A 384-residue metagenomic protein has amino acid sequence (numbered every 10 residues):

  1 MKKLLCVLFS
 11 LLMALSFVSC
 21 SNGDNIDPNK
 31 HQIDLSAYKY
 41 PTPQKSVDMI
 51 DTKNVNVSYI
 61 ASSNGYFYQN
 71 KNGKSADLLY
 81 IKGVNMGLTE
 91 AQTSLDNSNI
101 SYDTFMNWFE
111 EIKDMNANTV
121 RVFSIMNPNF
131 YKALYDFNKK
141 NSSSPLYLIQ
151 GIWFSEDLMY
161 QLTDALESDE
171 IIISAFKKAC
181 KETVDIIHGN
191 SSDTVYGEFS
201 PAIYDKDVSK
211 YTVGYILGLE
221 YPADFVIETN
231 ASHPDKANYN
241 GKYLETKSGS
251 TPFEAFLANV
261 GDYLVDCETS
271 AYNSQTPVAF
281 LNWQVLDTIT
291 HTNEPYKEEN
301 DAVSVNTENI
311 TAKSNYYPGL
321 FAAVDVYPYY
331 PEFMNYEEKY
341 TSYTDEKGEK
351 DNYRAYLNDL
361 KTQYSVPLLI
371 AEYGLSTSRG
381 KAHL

Functional and structural regions predicted by a protein language model:
M1-L4: Positively charged n-region of N-terminal signal peptides that target proteins for export
S16-S19: C-terminal motif of bacterial Sec signal peptides marking the signal peptidase cleavage site
S21-G23: Bacterial signal peptide processing site
I26-E111: N-terminal carbohydrate-binding accessory modules
N64-K71, L78, S142-S155, Y211-E220: Glycine-rich, aromatic-flanked loop segments that form ligand/cofactor-binding clefts across common enzyme folds
D77-S101, D157-M159, T163-T183, P331 (+2 more regions): Extended substrate-binding grooves/exosites of carbohydrate-active enzymes
Y102-I171, A175, V260-T276, Y343-K347 (+3 more regions): Aromatic-lined substrate-binding rim segments of carbohydrate-active enzymes
C180, V184-G214, G218-L384: Noncatalytic carbohydrate-binding groove/subsite architecture in carbohydrate-active enzymes
